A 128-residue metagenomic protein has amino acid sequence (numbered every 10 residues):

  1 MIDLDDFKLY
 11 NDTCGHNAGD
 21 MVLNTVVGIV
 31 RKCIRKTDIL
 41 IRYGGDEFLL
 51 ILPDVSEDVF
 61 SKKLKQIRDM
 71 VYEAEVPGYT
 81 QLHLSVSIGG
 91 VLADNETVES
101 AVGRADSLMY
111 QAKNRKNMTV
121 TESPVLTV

Functional and structural regions predicted by a protein language model:
M1, Y79-N95, V102-G103: A structural preference for long, well-packed, hydrophobic secondary-structure segments
D5-R35, I41-G45, L49-L50, E57-K65 (+2 more regions): Conserved long alpha-helical elements within nucleotide-processing catalytic cores of c-di-GMP signaling and class III
C14, L82, G89, N117-T119: Flexible, nucleotide-binding loop/lid elements of kinase catalytic cores
R42, T127-V128: PAS/LOV and related PAS-like sensory modules
R42, V71-S87, K113: Catalytic core regions of nucleotide second-messenger enzymes
I51-P53, V91: Short hydrophobic/aromatic beta-strand micro-patches that form the beta-sheet surface supporting nucleotide- or nucleic
D54-V55, E96: Hydrophobic/aromatic docking surface of two-component receiver
G103-T127: Catalytic/regulatory signature loops of cyclic-dinucleotide turnover enzymes and related class III nucleotidyl cyclases
